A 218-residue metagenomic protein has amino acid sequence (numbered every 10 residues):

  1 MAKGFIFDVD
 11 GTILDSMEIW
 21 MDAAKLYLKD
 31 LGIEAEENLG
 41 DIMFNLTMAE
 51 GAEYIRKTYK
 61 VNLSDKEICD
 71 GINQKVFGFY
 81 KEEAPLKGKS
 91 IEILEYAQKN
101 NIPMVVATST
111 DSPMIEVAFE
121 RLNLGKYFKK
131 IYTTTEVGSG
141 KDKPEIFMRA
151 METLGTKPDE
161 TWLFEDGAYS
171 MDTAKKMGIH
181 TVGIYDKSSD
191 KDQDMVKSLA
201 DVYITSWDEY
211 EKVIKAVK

Functional and structural regions predicted by a protein language model:
M1-D41, K176: Active-site neighborhood of HAD-like aspartate-dependent phosphohydrolases
M1-K3, E95-Q98, S112, E116-K218: Asp-based, Mg2+/Mn2+-dependent phosphohydrolase catalytic module
T12, T108-T110, Y185: Conserved phosphate-coupling serine/threonine residues in phosphotransfer and NTP-handling enzymes
I13, M104, L163-F164: Conserved SAM-binding loop
W20, M48, L86, K143: Conserved donor sugar-nucleotide recognition element shared by glycan-biosynthetic enzymes
K25-L28, T47-N62, A118, A150-M151: Helix-loop "lid/cap" segments that line or gate small-molecule binding pockets
Y54-E92: Metal-dependent phosphoesterase signature
G78-V106, E116, P144: Short, acidic loop-to-helix structural element flanking the phosphoryl-transfer center in phosphate-processing enzymes
